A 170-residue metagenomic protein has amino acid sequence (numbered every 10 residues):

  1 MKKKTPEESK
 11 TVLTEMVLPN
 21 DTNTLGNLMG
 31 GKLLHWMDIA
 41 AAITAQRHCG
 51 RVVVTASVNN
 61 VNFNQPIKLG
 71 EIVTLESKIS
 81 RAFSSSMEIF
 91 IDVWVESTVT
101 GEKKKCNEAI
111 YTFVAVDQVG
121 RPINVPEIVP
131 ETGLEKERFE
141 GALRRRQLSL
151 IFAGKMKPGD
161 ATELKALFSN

Functional and structural regions predicted by a protein language model:
K2-L13, K68-L69, S80-N170: HotDog/MaoC-like acyl-thioester-processing domains
P6-E8, L28, I39-E76, S80-R81 (+2 more regions): Hydrophobic beta-strand-centered segment that forms part of the acyl-chain substrate-binding groove
L18-P19, N64: Residue-level recognition of the GNAT/N-acetyltransferase active site
N20, T24, Q118-V119: Short, ordered coil/turn segments that flank beta-strands lining enzyme active or ligand-binding pockets
T22-L34, K165-N170: A conserved, well-ordered hydrophobic junction motif at loop->secondary-structure transitions
